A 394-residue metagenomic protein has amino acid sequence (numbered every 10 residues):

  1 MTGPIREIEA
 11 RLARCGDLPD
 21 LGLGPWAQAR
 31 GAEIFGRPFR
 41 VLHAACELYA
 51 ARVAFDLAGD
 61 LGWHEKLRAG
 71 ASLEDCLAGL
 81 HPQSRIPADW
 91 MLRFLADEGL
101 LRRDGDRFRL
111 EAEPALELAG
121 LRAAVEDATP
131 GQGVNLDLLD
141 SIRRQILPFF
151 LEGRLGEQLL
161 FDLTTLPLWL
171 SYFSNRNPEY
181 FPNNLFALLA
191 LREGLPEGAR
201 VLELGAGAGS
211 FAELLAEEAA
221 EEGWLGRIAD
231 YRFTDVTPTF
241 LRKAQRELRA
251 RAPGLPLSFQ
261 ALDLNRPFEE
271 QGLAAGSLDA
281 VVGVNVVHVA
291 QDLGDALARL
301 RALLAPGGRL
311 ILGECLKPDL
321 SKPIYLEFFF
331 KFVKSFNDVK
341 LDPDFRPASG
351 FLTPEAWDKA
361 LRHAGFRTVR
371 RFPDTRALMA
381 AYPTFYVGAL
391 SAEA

Functional and structural regions predicted by a protein language model:
M1-S171, N175, N184-R200, G365-R371 (+3 more regions): N-terminal accessory segments
R200-L202, A206-F268: Class I SAM-dependent methyltransferase SAM/SAH-binding core
F268-V281: A short acidic, Gly/Pro-enriched loop at the edge of an enzyme's catalytic core that lines a small-molecule cofactor
L278-G294: A short SAM/SAH-binding and catalytic strip from SAM-dependent methyltransferases
G294-R309: A short glycine-rich, Lys/Arg-flanked "PGG" loop and its adjoining helix->strand segment in the class I
I311-A364, T368-F372: C-terminal alpha-helical "lid/dimerization" subdomain adjacent to the S-adenosyl-L-methionine
A381-A389: Short hydrophobic/aromatic beta-strand or adjacent loop that forms the aromatic wall/cage of a ligand/substrate-binding
